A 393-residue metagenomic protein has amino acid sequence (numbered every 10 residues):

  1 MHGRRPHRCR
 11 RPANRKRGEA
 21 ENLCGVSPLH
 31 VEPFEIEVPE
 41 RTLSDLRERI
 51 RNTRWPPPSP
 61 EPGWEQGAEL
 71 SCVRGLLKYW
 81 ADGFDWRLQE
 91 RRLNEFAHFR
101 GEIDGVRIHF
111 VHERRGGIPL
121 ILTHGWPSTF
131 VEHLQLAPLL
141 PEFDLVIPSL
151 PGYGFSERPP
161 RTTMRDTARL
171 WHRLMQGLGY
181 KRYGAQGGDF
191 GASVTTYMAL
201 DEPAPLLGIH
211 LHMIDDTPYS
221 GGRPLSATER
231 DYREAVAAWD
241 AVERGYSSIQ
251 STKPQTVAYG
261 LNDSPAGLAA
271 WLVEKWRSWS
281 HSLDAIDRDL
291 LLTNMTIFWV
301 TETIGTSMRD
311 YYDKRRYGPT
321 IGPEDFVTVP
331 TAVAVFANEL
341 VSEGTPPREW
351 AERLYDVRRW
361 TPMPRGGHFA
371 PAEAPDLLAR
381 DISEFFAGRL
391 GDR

Functional and structural regions predicted by a protein language model:
E21, V26-S44, R49-I50, R54 (+1 more regions): Alpha/beta-hydrolase
T42-H112, W299-E302, T306-I321: Non-catalytic accessory segments flanking enzyme active sites
W86-L88, V131, L150-T162, T196 (+1 more regions): Glycine-rich "HGGG/HGxG" loop immediately N-terminal to the catalytic nucleophile of the alpha/beta-hydrolase
R115-F155, F386: Conserved HGGG/HGGXW glycine-rich cap/lid loop of the alpha/beta-hydrolase fold
L139-E142, K181-L225: Conserved hydrolase catalytic core segment
D166-Y183: Conserved acidic catalytic loop of the alpha/beta-hydrolase fold
Q250-R393: C-terminal subdomain of alpha/beta-hydrolase-fold enzymes, centered on the catalytic histidine and its supporting
